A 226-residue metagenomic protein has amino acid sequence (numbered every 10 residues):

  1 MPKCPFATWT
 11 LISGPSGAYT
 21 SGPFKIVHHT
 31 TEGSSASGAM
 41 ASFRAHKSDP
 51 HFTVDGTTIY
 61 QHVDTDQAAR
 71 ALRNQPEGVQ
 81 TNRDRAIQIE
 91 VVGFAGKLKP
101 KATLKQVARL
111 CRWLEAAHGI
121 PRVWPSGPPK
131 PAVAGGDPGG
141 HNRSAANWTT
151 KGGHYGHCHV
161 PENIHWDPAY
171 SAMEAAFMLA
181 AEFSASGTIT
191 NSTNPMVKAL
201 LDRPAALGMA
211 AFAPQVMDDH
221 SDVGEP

Functional and structural regions predicted by a protein language model:
M1-I12, Y19-T20, A95-P226: Basic/polar, cationic surfaces and motifs that engage anionic cell-wall and phosphate/carboxylate ligands
M1-N82, E225: N-terminal catalytic cores of peptidoglycan-degrading enzymes
E32, V91-A95: Short, histidine-centered active-site or binding-site loop motifs used for metal coordination, general acid-base
S48-F52, N74-P76, N82-R85, L110-R112 (+1 more regions): Short, surface-exposed linear patches
Q80-I89, G152: Short coil-to-beta-strand
